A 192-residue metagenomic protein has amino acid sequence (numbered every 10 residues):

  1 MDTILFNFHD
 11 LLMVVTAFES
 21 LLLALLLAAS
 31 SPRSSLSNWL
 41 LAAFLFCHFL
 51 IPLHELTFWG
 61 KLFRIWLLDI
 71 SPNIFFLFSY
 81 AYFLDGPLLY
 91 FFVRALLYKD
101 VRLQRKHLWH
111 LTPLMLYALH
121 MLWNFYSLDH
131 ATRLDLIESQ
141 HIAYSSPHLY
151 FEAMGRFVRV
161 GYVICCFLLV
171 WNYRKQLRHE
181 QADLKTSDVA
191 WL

Functional and structural regions predicted by a protein language model:
M1-S20, E152-R156: Hydrophobic transmembrane alpha-helical segments in integral membrane proteins
A17, L21, L41-L62, D85 (+1 more regions): Hydrophobic alpha-helical transmembrane segments of multi-pass membrane proteins
L22-L27, L84-L111: Internal transmembrane alpha-helix with an interfacial aromatic "cap," most often the third helix
S34-L45, R105-H107, A190-L192: Membrane-interfacial loop-to-transmembrane alpha-helix junctions, especially the N-terminal start
L50-L77, L128-L136: Helix-loop junctions on the outward
L67-I74, I137-E152, V189: Membrane-interface segments at the starts/ends of alpha-helical transmembrane spans
Y80-L89, S146-V163: Hydrophobic alpha-helical transmembrane segments
L97-W123, H148-L149, L184-L192: The cytoplasmic-loop to transmembrane-helix boundary for the fourth helix
